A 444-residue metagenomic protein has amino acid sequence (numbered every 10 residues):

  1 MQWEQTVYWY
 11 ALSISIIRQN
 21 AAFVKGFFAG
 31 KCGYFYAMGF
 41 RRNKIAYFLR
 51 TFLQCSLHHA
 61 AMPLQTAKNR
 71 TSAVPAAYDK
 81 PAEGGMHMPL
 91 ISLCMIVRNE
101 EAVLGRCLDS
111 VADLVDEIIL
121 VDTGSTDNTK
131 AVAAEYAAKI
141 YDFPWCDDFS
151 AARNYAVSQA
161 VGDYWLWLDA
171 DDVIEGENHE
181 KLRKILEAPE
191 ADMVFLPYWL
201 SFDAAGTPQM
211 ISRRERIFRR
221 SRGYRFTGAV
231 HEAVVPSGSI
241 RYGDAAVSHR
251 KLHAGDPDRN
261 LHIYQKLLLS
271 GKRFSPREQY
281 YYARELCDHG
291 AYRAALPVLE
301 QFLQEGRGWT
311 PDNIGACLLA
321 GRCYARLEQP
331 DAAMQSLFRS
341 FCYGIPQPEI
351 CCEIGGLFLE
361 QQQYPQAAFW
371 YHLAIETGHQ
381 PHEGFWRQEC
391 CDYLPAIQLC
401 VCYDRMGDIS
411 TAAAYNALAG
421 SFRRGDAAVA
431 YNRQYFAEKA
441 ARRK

Functional and structural regions predicted by a protein language model:
L90-S92: Cell-envelope/extracellular polymer assembly enzymes that use nucleotide-activated donors
M95-L114: Short, well-formed alpha-helical segments that are part of the catalytic scaffolds of diverse glycosyltransferases
G105, D127-Y136, E177: Acidic helix N-cap motif at the loop->helix transition within catalytic regions of sugar-transfer enzymes
S110, D122-A131, W145, D169: A conserved acidic beta->alpha catalytic loop
D116-G124, Y141: Short beta-strand/loop segment that forms part of the nucleotide-sugar
A131-Y155, Q159: Conserved donor nucleotide-binding strand/loop of the catalytic core
A151-V157, I174-Q301: Catalytic-site signature of metal-activated, phosphate-bearing donor transferases, centered on the GT-A/GT-A-like
W165: Short aromatic/hydrophobic "clamp" motif used to bind/position activated sugar donors
